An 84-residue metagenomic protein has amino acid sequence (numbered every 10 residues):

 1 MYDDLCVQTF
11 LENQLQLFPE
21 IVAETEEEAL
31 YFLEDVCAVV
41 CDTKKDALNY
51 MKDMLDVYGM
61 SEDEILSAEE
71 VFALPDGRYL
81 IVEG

Functional and structural regions predicted by a protein language model:
M1-L66: N-terminal non-globular leader segments, chiefly Sec-dependent signal peptides
S61-G84: Short, compact, well-ordered microdomains
